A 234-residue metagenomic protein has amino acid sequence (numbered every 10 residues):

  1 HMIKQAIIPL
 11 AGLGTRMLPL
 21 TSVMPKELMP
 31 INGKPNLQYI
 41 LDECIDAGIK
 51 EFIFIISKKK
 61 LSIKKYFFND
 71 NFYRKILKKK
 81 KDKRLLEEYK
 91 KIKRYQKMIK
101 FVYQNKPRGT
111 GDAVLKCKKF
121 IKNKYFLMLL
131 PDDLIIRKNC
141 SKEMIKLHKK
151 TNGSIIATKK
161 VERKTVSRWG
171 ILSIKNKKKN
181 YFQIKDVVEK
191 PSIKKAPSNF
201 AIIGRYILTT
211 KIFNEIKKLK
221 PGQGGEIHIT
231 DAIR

Functional and structural regions predicted by a protein language model:
H1-M2, L41-E51, K58-L61, F68-N69 (+4 more regions): Terminal amphipathic alpha-helical/low-complexity segments used for targeting or macromolecular assembly
I3-K78, Q104, C140-S141: N-terminal glycine-rich phosphate-binding loop and ensuing alpha1 helix
P9, L130-P131, L208-T209: A secondary-structure boundary/capping signal
E27, M98-K100, Q183: Conserved beta-strand segments of alpha/beta enzyme cores
N36-Y39, D112-K116, A232: Well-ordered alpha-helical segments embedded in enzymatic catalytic cores
K65, Y73-I76, K83-I174, K217: Conserved beta-loop-beta/alpha segment of the NTase-like Rossmann-fold superfamily that binds/positions NTPs
L127, S141, I145, K178-R234: Catalytic-core segments of class I nucleotidyltransferases/pyrophosphorylases that form NMP-activated intermediates
